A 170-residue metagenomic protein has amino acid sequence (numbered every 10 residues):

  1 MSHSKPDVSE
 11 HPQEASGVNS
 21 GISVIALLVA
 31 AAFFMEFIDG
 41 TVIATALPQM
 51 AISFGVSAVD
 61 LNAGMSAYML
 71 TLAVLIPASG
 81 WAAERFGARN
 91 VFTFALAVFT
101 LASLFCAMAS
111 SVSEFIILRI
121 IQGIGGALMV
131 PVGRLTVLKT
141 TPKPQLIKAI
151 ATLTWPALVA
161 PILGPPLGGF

Functional and structural regions predicted by a protein language model:
S2-F170: Transmembrane-helix bundle of Major Facilitator Superfamily
